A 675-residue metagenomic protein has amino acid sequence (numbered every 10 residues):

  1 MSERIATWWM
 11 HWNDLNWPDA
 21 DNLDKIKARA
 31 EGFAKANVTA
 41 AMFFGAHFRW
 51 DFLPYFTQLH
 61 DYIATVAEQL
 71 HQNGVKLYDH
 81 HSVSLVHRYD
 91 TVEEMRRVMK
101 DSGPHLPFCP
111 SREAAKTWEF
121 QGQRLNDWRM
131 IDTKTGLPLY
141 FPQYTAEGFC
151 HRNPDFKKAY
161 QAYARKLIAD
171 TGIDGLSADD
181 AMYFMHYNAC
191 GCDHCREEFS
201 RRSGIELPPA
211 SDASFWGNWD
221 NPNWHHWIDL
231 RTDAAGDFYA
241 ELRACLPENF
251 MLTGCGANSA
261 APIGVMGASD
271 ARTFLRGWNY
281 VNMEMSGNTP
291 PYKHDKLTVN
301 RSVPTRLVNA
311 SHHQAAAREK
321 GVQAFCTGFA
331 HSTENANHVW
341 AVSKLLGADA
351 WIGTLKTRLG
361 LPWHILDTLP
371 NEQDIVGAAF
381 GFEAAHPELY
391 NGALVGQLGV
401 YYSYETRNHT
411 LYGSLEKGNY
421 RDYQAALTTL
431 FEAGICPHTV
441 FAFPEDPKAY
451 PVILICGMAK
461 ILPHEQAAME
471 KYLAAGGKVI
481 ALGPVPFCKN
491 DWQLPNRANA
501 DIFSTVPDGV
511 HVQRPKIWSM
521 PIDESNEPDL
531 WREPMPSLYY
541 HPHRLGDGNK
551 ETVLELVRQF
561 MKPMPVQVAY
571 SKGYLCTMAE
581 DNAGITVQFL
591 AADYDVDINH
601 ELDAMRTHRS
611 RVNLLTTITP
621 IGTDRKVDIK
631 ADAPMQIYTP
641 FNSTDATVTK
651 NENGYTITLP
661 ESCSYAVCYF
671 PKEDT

Functional and structural regions predicted by a protein language model:
M1-A46, A64, E68, V75-K76: N-terminal structural segment of carbohydrate-active enzymes
W17-A20, D79-T171, A210-I228, T232: Active-site-adjacent "subsite" loops/lids of carbohydrate-active enzymes
W17-A34, F156-L167, I263-F274, N335-W340: Short, acidic/polar
L23-R49, D170-D174, Y280-V281, V339-V342 (+4 more regions): Catalytic domains of carbohydrate-active enzymes, especially glycoside hydrolases
R29, F44-M99, F238: Aromatic-lined substrate-binding rim segments of carbohydrate-active enzymes
I63, R97-Q123, E198-L207, L275-T289: Acidic, His- and aromatic-enriched active-site or binding-groove loops in soluble protein domains that engage sugars
L77, T232-M251, A257-N258, L275 (+1 more regions): Carbohydrate-binding surfaces of carbohydrate-active enzymes
D155-V265: Active-site neighborhood of glycoside hydrolase catalytic domains
